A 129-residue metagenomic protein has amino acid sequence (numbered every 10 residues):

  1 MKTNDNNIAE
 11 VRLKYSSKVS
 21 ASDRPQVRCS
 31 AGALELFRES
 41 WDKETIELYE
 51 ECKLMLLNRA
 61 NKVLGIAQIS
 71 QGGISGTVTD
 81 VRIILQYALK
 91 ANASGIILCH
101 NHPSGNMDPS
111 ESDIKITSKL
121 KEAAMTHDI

Functional and structural regions predicted by a protein language model:
M1-S17, N58-A60, S70, I74-I129: Active-site-proximal loop/helix of nucleotide/amide-processing enzymes and allied scaffolds
K2-A67: Non-catalytic interface/targeting segments
